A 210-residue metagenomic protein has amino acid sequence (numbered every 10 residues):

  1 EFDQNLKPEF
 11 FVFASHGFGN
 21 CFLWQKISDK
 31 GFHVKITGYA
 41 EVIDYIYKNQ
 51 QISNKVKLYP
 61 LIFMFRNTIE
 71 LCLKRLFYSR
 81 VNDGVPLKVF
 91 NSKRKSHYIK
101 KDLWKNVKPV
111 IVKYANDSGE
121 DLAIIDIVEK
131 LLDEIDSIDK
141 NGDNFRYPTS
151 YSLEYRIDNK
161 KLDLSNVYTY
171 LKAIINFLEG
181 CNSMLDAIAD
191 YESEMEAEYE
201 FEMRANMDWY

Functional and structural regions predicted by a protein language model:
E1-A40, D44, V85-Y210: Long, charged low-complexity segments
T37-A40, D44, K57-R80: Short, hydrophobic, well-ordered secondary-structure elements
I46-S53, S79-D83, S152: Secondary-structure edge/capping motif, primarily at the C-terminal ends of alpha-helices and the immediately following
Y47, I69-R80, L178, N182-L185 (+1 more regions): A generic secondary-structure signal for well-formed alpha-helical elements
N54-K57, I124: Residue-level recognition of alpha-helical structural elements
